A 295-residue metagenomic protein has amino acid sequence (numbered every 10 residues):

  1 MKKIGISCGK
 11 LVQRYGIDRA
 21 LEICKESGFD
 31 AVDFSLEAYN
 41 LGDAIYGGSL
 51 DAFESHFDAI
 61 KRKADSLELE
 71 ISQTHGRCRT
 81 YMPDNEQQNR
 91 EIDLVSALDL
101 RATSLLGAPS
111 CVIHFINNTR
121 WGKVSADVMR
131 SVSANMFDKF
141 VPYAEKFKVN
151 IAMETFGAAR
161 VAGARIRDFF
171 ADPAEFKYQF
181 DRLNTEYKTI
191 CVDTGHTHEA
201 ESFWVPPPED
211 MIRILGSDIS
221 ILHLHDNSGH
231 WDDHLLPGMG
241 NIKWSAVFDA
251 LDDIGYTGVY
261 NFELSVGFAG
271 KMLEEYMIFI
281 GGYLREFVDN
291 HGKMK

Functional and structural regions predicted by a protein language model:
M1-G5, K10-D30, D65, D93 (+3 more regions): Histidine-acidic metal/acid-base catalytic patches
K10-V12, L36-N40, R77-T80, F115-T119 (+4 more regions): Active-site-proximal loop/turn and secondary-structure-junction residues that shape catalytic pockets, frequently
A20, I60, D99, F140 (+1 more regions): Aromatic/hydrophobic pocket-lining residues that form π-stacking "cages" and hydrophobic walls in ligand
D33-F34, I71-Q73, M153, V192 (+1 more regions): Hydrophobic residues in well-ordered beta-strands that form the structural core
D33-I60, W121: Glycine-rich, proline-tolerant flexible connector loops at the mouths of alpha/beta enzymes
I45-D51, E86-N89, D127, I166 (+1 more regions): Short glycine-enriched, charge-decorated loop/helix-capping segments at active-site entrances that position
A64, E68-S72: Glycine-rich, aromatic-flanked loop segments that form ligand/cofactor-binding clefts across common enzyme folds
D65-S66, T80-V192, E199-S202: Active-site acidic/histidine proton-transfer and metal-coordination neighborhood in alpha/beta enzyme cores
